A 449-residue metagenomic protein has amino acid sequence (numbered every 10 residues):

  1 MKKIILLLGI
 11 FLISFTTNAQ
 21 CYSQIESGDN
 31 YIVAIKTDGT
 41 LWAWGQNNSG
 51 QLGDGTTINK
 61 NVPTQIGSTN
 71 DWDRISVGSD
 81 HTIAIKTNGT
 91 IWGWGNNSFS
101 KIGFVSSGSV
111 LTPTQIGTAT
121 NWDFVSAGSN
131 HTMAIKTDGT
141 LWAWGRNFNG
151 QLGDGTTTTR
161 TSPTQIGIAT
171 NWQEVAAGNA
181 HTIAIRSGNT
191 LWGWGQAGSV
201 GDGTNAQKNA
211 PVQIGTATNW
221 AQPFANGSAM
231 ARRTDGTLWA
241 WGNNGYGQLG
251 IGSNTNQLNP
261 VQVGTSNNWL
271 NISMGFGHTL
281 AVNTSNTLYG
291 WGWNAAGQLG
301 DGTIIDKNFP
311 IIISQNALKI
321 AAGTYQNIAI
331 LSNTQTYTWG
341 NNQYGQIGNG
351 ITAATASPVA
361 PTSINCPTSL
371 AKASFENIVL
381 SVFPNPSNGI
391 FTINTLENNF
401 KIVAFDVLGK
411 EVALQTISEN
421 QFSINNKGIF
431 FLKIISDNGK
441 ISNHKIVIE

Functional and structural regions predicted by a protein language model:
M1-C21: Bacterial Sec-dependent N-terminal signal peptides
A19-N48, T64, G323, T336-T338 (+1 more regions): An edge-strand/N-cap motif at the start of beta-rich repeat modules
I25, Y31-A34, A43, H81-A84 (+13 more regions): Conserved core positions of repeat-based scaffolds
G45-V62, W94-T112, G145-T161, W194-A210 (+3 more regions): Short glycine/serine- and acidic-residue-enriched loop/turn motifs that recur at repeat junctions
T362-F383, K410: Residue-level detector of functionally pivotal "anchor" positions at catalytic/ligand-binding pockets or at interdomain
T395-F400: Short proline/glycine-enriched turn/loop motifs at strand-loop junctions of beta-rich domains
A404-V412, F430: Short, glycine-anchored, charge-dense loop/turn motifs used at functional sites
K427-E449: C-terminal tail/sorting-segment detector
